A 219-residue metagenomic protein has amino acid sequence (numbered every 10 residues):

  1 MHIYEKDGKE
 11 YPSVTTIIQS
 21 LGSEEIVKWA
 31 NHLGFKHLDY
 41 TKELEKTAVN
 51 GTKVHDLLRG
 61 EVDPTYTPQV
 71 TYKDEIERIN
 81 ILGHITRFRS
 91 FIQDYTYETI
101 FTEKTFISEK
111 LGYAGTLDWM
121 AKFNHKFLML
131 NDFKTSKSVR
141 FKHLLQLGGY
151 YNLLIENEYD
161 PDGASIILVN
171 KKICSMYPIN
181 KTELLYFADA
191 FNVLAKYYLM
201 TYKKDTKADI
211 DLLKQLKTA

Functional and structural regions predicted by a protein language model:
M1-A114, A219: Metal-dependent nuclease catalytic cores that hydrolyze phosphodiester bonds in DNA/RNA, characterized by
F106-K217: Nucleic-acid nuclease catalytic cores
